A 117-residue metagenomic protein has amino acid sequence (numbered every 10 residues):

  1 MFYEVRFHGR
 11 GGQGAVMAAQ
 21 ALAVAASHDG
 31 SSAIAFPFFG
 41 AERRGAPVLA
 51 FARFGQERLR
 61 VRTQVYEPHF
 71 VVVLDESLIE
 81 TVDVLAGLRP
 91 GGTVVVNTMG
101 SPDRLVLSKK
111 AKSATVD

Functional and structural regions predicted by a protein language model:
M1-D117: Active-site cofactor/cluster-binding pocket
